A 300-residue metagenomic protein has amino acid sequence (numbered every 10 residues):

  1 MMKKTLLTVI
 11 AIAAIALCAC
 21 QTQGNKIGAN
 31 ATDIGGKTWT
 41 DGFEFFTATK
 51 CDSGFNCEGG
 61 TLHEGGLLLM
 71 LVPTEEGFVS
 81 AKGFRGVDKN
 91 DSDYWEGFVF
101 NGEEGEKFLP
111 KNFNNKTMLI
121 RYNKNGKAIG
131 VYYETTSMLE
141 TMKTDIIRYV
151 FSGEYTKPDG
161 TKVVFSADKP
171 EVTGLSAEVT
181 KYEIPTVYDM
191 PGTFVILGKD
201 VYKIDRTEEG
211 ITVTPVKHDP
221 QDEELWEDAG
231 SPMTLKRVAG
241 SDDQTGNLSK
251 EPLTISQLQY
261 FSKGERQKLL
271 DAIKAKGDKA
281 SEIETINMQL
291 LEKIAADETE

Functional and structural regions predicted by a protein language model:
M1-T5: Positively charged n-region of N-terminal signal peptides that target proteins for export
L6-A14: Sec-dependent N-terminal signal peptides
L17-A19: C-terminal motif of bacterial Sec signal peptides marking the signal peptidase cleavage site
G24-T61, Y132-K162, P252, S256: Tryptophan-anchored aromatic micro-motifs
F45-E96, P158-D200: N-terminal glycine/threonine-rich, aromatic-flanked beta-hairpin/loop signature
R121-S152, D159, D219-K250: Edge beta-strand at a domain terminus
K169-G246: Structured core of small recognition/catalytic domains
K274-E284, T299: Charged, low-complexity interaction regions
